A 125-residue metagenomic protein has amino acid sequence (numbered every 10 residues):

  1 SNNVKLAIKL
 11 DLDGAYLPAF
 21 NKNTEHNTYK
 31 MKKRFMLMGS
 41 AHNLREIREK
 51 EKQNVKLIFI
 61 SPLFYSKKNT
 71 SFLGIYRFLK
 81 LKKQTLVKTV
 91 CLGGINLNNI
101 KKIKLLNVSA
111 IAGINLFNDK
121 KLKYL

Functional and structural regions predicted by a protein language model:
S1-N2, G93: Short loop/edge segments at beta-strand edges and connector loops that shape dinucleotide/nucleotide cofactor-binding
N3-K5, L10, E46-I60: Alpha/beta enzyme core
V4-D13, E25-R34: N-terminal positively charged helical leader segments and presequences
K5, P18-N27, L57-S71, I95-L125: Glycine-rich phosphate-binding active-site loops on the catalytic face of alpha/beta enzymes
L10, Q53, Q84, L105-N107: Structural motif
D13-Y16, R34-M38, K56-F59, K88-V90 (+1 more regions): Structural preference for beta-strand elements that scaffold enzyme active sites
H26-N43, S71-N96: Alpha-helix-loop-beta-strand connector modules within alpha/beta enzyme cores
